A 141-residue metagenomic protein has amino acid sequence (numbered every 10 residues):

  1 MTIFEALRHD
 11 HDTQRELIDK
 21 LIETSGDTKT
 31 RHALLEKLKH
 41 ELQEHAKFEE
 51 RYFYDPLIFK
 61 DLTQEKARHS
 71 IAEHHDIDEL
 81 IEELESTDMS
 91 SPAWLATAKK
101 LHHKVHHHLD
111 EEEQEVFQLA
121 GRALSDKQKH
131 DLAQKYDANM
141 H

Functional and structural regions predicted by a protein language model:
M1-H141: Small-residue-biased structural context
